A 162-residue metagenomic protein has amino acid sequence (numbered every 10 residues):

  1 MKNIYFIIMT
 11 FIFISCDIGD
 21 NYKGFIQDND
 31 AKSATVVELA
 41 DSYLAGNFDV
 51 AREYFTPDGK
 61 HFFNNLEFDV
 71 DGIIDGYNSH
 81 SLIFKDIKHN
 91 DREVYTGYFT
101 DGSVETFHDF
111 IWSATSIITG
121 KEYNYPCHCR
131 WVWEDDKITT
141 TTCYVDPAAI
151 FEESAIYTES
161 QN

Functional and structural regions predicted by a protein language model:
I4-I14: Sec-dependent N-terminal signal peptides
C16-A45, D49, E53, Q161-N162: Short, low-complexity N-terminal intrinsically disordered segments enriched in polar/charged residues
L39, V50-R52, G59, I73 (+3 more regions): Hydrophobic pocket/interface hotspot
Y54-D69, I83: A short gly/proline-enriched turn/hairpin at secondary-structure junctions
N78-T119: Surface-exposed, charged secondary-structure patches
D109-I138, T142-V145: Exposed beta-sheet edge and beta->alpha loop/turn motif
T140-N162: Low-complexity, intrinsically disordered terminal/linker segments enriched in charged and Gly/Pro repeats
